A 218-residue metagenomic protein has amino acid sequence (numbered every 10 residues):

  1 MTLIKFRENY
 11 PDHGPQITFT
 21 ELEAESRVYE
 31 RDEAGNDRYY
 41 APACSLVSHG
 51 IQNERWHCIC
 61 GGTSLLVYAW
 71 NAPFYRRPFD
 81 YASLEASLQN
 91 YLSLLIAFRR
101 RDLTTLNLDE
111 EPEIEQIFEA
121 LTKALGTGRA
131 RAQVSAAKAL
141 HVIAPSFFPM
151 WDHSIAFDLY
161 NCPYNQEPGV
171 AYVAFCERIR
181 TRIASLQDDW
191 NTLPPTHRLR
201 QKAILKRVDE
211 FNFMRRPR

Functional and structural regions predicted by a protein language model:
M1-T127, S146-R218: An N-terminal alpha-helical hairpin/helix-loop-helix interaction module that forms a charged, gly/pro-flexible surface
S135-V142: Short hydrophobic alpha-helical segments that form membrane-spanning helices or hydrophobic packing faces of helical
